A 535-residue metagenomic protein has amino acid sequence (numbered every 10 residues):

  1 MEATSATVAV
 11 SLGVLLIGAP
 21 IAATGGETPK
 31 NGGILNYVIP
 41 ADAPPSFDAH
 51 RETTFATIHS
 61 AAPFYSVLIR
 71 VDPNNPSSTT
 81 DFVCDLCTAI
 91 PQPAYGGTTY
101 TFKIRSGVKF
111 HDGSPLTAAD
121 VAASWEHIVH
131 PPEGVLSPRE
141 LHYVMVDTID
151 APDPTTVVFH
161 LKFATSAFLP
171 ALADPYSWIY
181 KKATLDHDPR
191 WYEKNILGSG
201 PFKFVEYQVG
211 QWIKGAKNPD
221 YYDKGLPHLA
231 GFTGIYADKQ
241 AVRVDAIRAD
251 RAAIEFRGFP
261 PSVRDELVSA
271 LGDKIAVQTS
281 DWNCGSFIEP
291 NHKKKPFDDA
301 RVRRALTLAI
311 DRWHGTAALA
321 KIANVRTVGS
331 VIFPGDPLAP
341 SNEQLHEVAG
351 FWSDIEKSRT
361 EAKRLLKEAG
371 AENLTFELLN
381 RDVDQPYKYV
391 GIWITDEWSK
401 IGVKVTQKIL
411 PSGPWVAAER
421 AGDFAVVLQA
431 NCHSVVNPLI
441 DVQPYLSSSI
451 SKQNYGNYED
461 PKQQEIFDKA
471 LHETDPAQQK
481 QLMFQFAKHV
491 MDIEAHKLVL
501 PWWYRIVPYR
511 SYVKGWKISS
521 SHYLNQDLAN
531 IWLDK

Functional and structural regions predicted by a protein language model:
M1-N31, H127, T148, L338-A339 (+1 more regions): Short, low-complexity disordered leader/linker segments with a strong preference for bacterial N-terminal type II
K30, K103, S137-T184, E206-Q208: Surface-exposed binding/hinge segments that line and control ligand-binding clefts or catalytic entry sites
N36, T117-S124, P154-H160, G200-P201 (+7 more regions): Alpha-helical secondary-structure segments
V38-Y95, E126, N195-G198: N-terminal lobe/hinge region of extracytoplasmic solute-binding protein
T54-P63, Q208, W212, K217 (+4 more regions): Detector for C-terminal structural segments
F55, A89-G134, P152, V158 (+3 more regions): Aromatic- and charge-enriched surface segment that lines or borders ligand/interaction sites
I69-S77, A173-P227, G231, A241 (+2 more regions): Gly/Pro-rich hinge or "lid" segments in bacterial periplasmic/extracellular proteins
I128, T148-I149, V205-K214, T233-K294 (+4 more regions): Extracellular/periplasmic solute-recognition and catalytic clefts
